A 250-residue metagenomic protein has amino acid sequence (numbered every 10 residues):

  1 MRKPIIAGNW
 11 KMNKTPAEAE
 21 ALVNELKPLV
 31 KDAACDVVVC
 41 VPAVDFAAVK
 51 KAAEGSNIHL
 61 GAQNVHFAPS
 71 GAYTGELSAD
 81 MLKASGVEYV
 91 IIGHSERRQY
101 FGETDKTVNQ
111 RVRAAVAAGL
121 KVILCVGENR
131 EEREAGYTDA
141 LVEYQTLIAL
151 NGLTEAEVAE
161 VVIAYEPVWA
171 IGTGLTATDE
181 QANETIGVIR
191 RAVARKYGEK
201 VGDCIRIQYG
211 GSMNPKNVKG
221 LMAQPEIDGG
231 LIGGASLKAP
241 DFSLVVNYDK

Functional and structural regions predicted by a protein language model:
M1-K250: Active-site loop-to-helix "anion-binding N-cap" substructures in soluble metabolic enzymes
